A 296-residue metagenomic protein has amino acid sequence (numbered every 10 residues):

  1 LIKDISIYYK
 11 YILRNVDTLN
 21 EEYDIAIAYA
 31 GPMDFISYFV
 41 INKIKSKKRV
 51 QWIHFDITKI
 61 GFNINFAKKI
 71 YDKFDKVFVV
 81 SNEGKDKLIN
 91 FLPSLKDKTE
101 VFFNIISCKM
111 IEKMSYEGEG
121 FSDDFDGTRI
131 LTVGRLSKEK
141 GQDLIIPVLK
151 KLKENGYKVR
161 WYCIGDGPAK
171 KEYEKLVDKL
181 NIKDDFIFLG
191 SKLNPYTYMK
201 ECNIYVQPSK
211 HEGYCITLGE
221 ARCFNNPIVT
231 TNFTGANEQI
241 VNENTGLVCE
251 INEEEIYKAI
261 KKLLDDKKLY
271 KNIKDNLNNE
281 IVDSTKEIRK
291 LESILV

Functional and structural regions predicted by a protein language model:
K48-H54, T58, K73-M114: Donor nucleotide-sugar binding/catalytic pocket of nucleotide-sugar-dependent glycosyltransferases
T128-K151, Y157, P168-E174: A conserved mid-protein helix/loop that constitutes part of the nucleotide-sugar donor-binding site
S191, K210: Aromatic "clamp/platform" in nucleotide-sugar-dependent glycosyltransferases that forms part of the donor/acceptor
Y196, Y214-C223, N237-E238: Short alpha-helical segment that forms part of, or immediately flanks, the ligand-binding pocket in carbohydrate-active
E220, F233-E243, L247-V248: Short acidic/histidine- and often glycine-rich active-site loop of Leloir-type glycosyltransferases that engages
P227-T230: Short hydrophobic beta-strand element within catalytic cores of glycosyltransferases and related nucleotide-activated
N242-E243, L247-E253, K262-K267: Conserved acidic donor-binding segment of nucleotide-sugar-dependent glycosyltransferases
L269-S284, K290: A short, well-ordered alpha-helix in the C-terminal region of glycosyltransferases
